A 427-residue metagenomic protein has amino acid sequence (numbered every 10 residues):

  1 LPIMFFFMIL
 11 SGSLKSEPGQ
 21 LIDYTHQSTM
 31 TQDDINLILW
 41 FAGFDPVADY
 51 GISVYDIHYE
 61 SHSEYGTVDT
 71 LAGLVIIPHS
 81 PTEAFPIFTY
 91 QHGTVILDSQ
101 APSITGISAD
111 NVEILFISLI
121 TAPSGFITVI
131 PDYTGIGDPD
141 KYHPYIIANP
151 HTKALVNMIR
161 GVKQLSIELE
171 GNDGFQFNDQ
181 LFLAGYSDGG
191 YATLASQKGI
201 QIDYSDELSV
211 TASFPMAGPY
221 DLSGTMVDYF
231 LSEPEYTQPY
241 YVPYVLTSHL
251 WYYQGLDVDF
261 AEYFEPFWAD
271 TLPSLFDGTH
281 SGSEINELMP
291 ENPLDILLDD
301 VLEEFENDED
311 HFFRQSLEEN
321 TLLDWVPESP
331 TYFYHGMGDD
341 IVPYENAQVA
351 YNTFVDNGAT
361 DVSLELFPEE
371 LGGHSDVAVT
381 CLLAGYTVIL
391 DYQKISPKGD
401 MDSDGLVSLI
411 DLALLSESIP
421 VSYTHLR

Functional and structural regions predicted by a protein language model:
L14-E83: Catalytic-loop region of hydrolases
S80-I120: Short, surface-exposed "cap/lid" segments of acyl-processing enzymes
I146-I167: Alpha/beta-hydrolase active-site loop
G161-N172, F177-L231: Primarily recognizes the serine-hydrolase "nucleophile elbow" in alpha/beta-hydrolase and SGNH/GDSL folds
M216-D324: Accessory cap/linker subdomain of secreted extracellular hydrolases
F333-H335, D339: Short beta-strand/loop motif that positions the catalytic acidic residue of the alpha/beta-hydrolase fold
I341, Q348-V349, N357-I395: C-terminal catalytic histidine-bearing segment of alpha/beta-hydrolase fold enzymes
T424-R427: Conserved small/polar residues in nucleotide/adenosyl-binding loops
